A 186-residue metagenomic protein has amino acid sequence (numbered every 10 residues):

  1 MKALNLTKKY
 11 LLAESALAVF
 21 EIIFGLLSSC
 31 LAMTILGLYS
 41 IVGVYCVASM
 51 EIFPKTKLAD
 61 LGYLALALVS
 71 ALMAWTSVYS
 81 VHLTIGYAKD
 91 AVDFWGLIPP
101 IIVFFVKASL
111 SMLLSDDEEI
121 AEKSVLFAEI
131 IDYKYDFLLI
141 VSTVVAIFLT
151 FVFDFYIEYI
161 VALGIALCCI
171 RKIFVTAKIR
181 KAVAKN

Functional and structural regions predicted by a protein language model:
K2-N186: Alpha-helical transmembrane segments and adjacent TM-loop junctions that form the membrane-embedded core of multi-pass
